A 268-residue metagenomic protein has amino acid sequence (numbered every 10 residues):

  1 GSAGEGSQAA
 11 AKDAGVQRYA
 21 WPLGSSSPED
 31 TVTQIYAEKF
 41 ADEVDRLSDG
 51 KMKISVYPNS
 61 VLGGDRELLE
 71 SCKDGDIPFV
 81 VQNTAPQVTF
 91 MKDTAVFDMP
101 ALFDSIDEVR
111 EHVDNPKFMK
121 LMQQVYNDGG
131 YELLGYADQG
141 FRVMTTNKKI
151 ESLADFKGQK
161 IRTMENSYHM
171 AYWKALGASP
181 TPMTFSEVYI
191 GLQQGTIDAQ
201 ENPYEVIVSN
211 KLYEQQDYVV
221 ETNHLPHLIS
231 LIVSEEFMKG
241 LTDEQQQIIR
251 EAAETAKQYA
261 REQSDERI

Functional and structural regions predicted by a protein language model:
A3-E108, K117, Q124-I268: N-terminal secretory/targeting leader peptides
E111: Short beta-strand-centered segments that line the small-molecule binding cleft or hinge of alpha/beta clamshell
